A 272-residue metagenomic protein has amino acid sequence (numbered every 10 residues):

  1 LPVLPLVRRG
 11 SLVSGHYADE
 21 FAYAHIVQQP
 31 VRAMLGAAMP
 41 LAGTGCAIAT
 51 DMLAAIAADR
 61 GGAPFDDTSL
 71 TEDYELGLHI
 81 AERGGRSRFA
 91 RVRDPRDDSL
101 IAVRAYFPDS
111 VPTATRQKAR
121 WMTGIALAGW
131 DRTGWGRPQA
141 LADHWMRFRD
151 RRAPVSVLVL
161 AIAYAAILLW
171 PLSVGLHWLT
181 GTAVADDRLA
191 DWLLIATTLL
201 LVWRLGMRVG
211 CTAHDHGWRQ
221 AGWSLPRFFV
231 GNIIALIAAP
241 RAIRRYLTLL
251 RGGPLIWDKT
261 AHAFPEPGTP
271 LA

Functional and structural regions predicted by a protein language model:
L1-R96, L100-S110, R116-A126: Internal catalytic domains of large membrane-associated glycosyltransferases
A22-H25, A47-A57, R132-A140, L205-A213: Active-site-adjacent bridging/hinge elements
R104, P108-P112, R132-D143: Juxtamembrane inter-helical linkers in multi-pass membrane proteins
T113-A119, A190-I195: Alpha-helical transmembrane segments
L127-D131: Negatively charged linear elements and acidic catalytic determinants
G134-A272: Juxtamembrane C-terminal module of membrane proteins
